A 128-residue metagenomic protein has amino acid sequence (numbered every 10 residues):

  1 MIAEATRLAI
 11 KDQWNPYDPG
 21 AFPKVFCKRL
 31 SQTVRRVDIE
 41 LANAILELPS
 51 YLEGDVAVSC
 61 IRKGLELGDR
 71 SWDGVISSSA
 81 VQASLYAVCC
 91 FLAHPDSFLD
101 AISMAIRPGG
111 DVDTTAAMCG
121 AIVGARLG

Functional and structural regions predicted by a protein language model:
M1-R7, F22, Q82-G128: Catalytic phosphate/nucleotide-handling subdomain of diverse soluble enzymes
A3-A5, Q13-H94: A cyclin-like helical interaction fold
